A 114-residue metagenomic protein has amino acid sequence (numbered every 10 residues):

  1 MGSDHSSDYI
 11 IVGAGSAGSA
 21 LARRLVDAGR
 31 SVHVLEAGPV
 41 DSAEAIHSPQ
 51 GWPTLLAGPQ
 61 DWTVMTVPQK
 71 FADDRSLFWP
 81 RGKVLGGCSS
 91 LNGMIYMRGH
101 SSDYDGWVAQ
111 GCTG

Functional and structural regions predicted by a protein language model:
M1-G114: N-terminal redox-cofactor-binding region of secreted/periplasmic oxidoreductases
